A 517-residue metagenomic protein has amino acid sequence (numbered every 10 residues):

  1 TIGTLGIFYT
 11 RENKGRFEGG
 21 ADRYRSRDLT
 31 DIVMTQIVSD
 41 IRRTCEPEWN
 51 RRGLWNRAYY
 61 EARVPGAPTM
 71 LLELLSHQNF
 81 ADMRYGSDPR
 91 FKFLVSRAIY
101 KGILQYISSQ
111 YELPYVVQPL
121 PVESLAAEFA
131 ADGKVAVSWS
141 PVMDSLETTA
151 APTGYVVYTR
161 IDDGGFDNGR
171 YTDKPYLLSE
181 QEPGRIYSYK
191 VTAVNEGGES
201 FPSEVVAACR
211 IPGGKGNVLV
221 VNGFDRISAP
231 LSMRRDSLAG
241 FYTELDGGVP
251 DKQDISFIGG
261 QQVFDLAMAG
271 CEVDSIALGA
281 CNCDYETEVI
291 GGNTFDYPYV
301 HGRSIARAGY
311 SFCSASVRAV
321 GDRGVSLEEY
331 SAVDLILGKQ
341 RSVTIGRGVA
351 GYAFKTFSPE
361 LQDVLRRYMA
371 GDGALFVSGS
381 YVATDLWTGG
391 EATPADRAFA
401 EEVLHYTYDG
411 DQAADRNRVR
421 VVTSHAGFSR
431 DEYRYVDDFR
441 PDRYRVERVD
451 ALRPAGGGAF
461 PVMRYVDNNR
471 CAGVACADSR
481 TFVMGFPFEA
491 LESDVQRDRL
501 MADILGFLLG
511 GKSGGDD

Functional and structural regions predicted by a protein language model:
T1-D31, W55-Q78: Active-site microenvironments of hydrolase-like enzyme catalytic domains
E48, Y406-D494: Catalytic beta-strand/loop cores that center a nucleophilic Ser/Cys/Thr and support acyl-enzyme chemistry
E48-L113, G485-A490: Active-site-adjacent mobile loop/cap segments within catalytic or ligand-binding domains
Y106-T149, P183, G197-G216: Pro/Thr/Ser/Gly-rich low-complexity, intrinsically disordered linker/stalk tracts
L178-E199: Beta-strand-rich modules
V205-S331, I336, A502-D516: Aromatic-Pro/Gly-enriched surface loop or interdomain linker that acts as a lid/target-recognition segment
K215-F224, L231-T243, G324-A392, F482-M484 (+1 more regions): Short alpha-beta junction capping motif
K339-R443, A459, L500: A glycine-rich, often tryptophan-bearing local segment used as a flexible ligand/cofactor-contacting loop or short
